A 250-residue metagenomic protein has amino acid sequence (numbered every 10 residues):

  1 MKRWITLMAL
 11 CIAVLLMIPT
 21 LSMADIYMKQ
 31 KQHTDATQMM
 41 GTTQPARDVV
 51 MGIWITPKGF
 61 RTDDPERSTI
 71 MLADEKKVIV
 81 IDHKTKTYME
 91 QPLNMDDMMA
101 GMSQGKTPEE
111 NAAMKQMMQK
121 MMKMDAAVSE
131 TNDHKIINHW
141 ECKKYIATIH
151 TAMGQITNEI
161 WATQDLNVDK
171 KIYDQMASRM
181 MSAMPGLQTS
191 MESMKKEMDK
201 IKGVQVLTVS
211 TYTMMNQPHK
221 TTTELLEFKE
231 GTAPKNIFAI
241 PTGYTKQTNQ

Functional and structural regions predicted by a protein language model:
M1-I5, A9: Positively charged n-region of N-terminal signal peptides that target proteins for export
M8-P19: Bacterial N-terminal signal peptides
M23-Q250: Extended soluble regions of mature proteins
